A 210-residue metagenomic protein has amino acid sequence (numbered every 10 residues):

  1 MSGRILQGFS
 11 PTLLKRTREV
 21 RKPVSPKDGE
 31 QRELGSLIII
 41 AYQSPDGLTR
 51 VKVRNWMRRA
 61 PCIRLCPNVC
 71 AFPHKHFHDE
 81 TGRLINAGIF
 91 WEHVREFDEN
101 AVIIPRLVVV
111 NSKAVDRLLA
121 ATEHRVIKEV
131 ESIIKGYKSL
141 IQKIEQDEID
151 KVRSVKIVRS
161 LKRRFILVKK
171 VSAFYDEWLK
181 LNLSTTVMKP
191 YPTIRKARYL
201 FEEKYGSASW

Functional and structural regions predicted by a protein language model:
S2-E30, I85-W210: Charged interaction segments
V20-R32, D46-T49, W56-R58: Short, charged/polar N-terminal "headpieces" of proteins
Q31-L34, C62-R64: Short, flexible turn/loop "capping" segments at secondary-structure junctions
R32-S44: Short glycine-/aliphatic-rich beta-strand segments at the starts of folded cytosolic domains
P45, K75, V108-V110: Generic structural motif
R50-H93: N-terminal interaction modules that seed assembly of large macromolecular complexes
